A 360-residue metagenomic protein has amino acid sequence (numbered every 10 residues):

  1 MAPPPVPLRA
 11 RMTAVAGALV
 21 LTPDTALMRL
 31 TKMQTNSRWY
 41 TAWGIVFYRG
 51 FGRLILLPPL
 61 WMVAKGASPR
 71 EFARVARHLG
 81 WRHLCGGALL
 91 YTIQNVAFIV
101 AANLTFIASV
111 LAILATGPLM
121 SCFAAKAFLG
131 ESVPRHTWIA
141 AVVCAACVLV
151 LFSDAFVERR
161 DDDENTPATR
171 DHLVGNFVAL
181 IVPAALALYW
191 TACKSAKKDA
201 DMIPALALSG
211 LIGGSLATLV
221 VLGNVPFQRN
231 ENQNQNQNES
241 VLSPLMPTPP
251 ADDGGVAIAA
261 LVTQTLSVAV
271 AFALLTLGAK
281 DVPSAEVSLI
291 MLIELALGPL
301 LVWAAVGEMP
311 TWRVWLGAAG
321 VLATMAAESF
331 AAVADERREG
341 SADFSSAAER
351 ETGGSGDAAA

Functional and structural regions predicted by a protein language model:
M1-F47, A97, R159-S195, G340-D343 (+2 more regions): Glycine-/small-residue-enriched transmembrane alpha-helix faces in small-molecule transporters and effluxers
R9-G17, P69-A97, V174-V182, N238-V270 (+1 more regions): Loop-to-transmembrane-helix transition segments
V20-T25, A64-S109, L114, V150 (+2 more regions): Specific transmembrane alpha-helical segments of multi-pass solute transporters/efflux pumps, especially DMT/EamA
T22, A26, A88-V96, P118-F123 (+8 more regions): Hydrophobic/small/kink-forming positions within alpha-helical transmembrane segments of polytopic membrane proteins
R38-I93, M120, V143, A184-A192 (+2 more regions): Transmembrane alpha-helices of multi-pass small-molecule transport proteins
Y48, A108-P118, C193-G214, Q264 (+1 more regions): Helix-helix packing/entry segments at the starts of transmembrane helices
L57, H136-A155, P183, R313-A332: Hydrophobic transmembrane alpha-helices of multi-pass small-molecule transport proteins
G117-V142, A296-W315: C-terminal transmembrane-helix exit sites in multi-pass transporters
